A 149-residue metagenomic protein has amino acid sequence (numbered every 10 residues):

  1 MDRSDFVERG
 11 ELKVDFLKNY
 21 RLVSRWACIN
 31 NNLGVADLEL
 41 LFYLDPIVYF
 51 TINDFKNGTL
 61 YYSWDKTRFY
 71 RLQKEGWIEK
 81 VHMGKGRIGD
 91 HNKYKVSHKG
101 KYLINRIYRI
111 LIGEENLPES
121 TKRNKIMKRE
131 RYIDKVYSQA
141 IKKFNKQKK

Functional and structural regions predicted by a protein language model:
M1-V7: General nucleic-acid-binding
V7-L40: Short alpha-helical segments that sit at the start of domains
L33-G34, M83-I110: Short, cationic-aromatic polyanion-contact patches
P46-T59: Short acidic, hydrophobic short linear motifs in intrinsically disordered regions
L60-E75: Short amphipathic alpha-helical interaction segments
Q73-G86: A short, conserved structural fragment
H98-Y132: Short, amphipathic alpha-helical interaction segments positioned at domain boundaries
T121-K149: Acidic/histidine-enriched, glycine/proline-rich intrinsically disordered or flexible terminal extensions
